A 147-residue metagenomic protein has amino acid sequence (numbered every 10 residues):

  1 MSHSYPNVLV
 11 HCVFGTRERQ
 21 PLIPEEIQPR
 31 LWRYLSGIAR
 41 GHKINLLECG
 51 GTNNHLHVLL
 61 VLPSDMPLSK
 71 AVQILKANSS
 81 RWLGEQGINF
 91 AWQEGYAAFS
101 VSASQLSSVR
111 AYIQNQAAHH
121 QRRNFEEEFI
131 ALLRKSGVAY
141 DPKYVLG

Functional and structural regions predicted by a protein language model:
M1-G147: Basic nucleic-acid-binding interfaces
